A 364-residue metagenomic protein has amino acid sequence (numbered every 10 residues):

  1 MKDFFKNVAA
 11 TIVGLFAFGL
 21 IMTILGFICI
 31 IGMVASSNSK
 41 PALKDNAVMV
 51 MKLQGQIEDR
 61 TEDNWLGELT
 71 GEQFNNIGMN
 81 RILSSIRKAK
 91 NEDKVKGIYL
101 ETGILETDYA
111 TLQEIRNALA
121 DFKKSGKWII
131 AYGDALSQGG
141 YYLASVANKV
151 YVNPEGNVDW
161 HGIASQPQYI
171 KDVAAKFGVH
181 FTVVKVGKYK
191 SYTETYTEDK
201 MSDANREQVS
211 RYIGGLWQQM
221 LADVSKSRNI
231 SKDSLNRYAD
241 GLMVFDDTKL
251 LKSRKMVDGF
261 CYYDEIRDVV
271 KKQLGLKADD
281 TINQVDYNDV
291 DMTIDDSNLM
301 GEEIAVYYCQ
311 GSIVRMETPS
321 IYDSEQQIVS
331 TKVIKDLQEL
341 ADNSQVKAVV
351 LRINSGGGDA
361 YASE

Functional and structural regions predicted by a protein language model:
K2-K232, N236, D240, F245 (+1 more regions): Small-residue-centered hinge/linker elements
R254, G259-F260: Conserved, well-ordered alpha-helix/loop/beta-strand core segments that scaffold catalytic motifs
D268: Electropositive nucleic-acid engagement tracts
